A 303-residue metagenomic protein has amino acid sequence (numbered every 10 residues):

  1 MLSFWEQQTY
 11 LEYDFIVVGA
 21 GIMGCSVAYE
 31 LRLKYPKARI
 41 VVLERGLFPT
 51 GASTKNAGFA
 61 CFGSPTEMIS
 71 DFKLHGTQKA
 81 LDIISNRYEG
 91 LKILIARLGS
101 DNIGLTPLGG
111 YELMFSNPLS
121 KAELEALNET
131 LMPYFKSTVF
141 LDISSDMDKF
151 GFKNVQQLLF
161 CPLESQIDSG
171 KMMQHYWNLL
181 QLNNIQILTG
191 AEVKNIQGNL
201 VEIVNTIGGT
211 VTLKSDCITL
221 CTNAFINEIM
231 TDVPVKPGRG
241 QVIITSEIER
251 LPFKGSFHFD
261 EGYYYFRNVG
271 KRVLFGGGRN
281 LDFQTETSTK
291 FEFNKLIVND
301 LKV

Functional and structural regions predicted by a protein language model:
M1-F15, L33-K34, A38: Extreme N-terminal leader/targeting segments of oxidoreductases
G19-C25, R45: Glycine-rich Rossmann-fold phosphate-binding loop(s) that bind the pyrophosphate of adenine dinucleotide cofactors
R32-K55: Glycine-rich FAD pyrophosphate-binding loop
G51, K55-N86: Glycine-rich active-site loop/strand segments that organize a redox cofactor
T66-F72, A96-N178, L182-N183: Flavin (FAD/FMN) cofactor-binding and adjacent substrate-gating region of FAD-dependent oxidoreductase domains
N154-C217, C221: Helical element adjacent to the flavin cofactor pocket in flavoenzyme catalytic cores
N205-F253: Central helical "cap/lid" subdomain
L251-V303: Active-site lid/adjacent beta-loop-alpha segment flanking the redox-cofactor pocket in flavoenzymes
